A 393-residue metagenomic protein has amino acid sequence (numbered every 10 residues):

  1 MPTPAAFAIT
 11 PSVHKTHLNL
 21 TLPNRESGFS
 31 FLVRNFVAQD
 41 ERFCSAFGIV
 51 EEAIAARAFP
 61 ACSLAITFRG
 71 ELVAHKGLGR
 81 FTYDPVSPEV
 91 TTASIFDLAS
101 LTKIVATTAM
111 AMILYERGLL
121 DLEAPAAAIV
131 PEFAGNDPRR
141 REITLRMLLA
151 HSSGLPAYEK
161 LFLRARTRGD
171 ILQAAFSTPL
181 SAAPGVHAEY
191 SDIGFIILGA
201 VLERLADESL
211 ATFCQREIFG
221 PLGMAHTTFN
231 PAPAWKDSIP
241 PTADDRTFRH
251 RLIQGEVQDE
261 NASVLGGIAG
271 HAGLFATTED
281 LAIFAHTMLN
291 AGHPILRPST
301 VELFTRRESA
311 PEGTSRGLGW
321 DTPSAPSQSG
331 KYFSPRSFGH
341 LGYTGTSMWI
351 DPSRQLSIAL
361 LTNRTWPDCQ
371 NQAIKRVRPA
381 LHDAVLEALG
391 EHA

Functional and structural regions predicted by a protein language model:
M1-H14: Extreme N-terminal basic, low-complexity initiation segments that serve as generic localization/processing leaders
F7, F29-F31: Aromatic (phenylalanine/tyrosine) cluster motif
V37-L98, L119, Q173, T178 (+1 more regions): Short, conserved catalytic-motif segment at the N-terminal edge
C44-E51, L64, G70, I95-E123 (+3 more regions): Active-site SXXK
E71, T82, D137-R336: Short, surface-exposed loop or secondary-structure junction motifs that flank catalytic or metal-binding residues
D121-N136: Short, glycine/proline-biased beta-turn/loop segments that scaffold the active-site neighborhood
N290, S299-T300, T305-E308, A325 (+1 more regions): Short, gly/Ser/Thr-rich active-site loops of penicillin-recognizing serine hydrolases
M348, Q355-R364, D368: Short, well-ordered beta-strand elements
